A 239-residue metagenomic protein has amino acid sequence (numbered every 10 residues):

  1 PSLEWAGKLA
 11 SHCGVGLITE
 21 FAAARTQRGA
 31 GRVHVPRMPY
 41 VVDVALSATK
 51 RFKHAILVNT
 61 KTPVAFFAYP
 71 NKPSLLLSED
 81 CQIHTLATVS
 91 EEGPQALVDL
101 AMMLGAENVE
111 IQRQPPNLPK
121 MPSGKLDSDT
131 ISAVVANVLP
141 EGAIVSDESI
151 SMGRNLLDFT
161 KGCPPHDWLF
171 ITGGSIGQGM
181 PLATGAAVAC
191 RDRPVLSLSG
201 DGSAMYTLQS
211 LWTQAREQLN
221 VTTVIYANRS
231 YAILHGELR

Functional and structural regions predicted by a protein language model:
S2-A23, P140-A143, L156, R229: Redox- and metal-dependent alpha/beta enzyme cores, enriched for Fe-S-associated oxidoreductases and cofactor-handling
S2-K8, V134, S210-T213: A short acidic, amphipathic alpha-helical/loop segment
E4-W5, L17-P119, L238: Glycine-rich, acidic loop regions that bind phosphate or pyrophosphate groups
H12, V33, N155-R239: Thiamine diphosphate
E20, L57-N59, A87, E148 (+2 more regions): Short beta-strand segments
A23-R28, P63-A65, S90-G93, G153 (+3 more regions): Short gly/pro/ser/thr-enriched loop/turn and capping motifs at secondary-structure boundaries
H54, I144, P194-L196: Structural motif
Q112-C190: Active-site diphosphate/adenylate-binding microenvironment
